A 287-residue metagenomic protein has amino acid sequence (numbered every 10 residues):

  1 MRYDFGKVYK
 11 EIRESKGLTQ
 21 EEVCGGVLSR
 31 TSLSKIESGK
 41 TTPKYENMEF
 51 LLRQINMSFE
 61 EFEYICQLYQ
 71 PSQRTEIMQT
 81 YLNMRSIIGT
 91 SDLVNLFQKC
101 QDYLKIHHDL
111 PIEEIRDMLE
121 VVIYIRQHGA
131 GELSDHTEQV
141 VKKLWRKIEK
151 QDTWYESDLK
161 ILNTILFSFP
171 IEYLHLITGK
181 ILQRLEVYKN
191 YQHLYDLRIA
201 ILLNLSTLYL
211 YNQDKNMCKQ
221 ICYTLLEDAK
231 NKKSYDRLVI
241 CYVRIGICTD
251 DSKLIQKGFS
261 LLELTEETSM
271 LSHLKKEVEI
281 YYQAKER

Functional and structural regions predicted by a protein language model:
M1-S15: A short, Lys/Arg-rich alpha-helix, primarily the initiator
G17-K35: Short alpha-helical DNA-recognition segment
E46-E61: DNA major-groove recognition helix of helix-turn-helix/homeodomain DNA-binding modules
Y64-S91, S260: Short, charged recognition helix plus adjacent turn of helix-turn-helix-like nucleic-acid-binding domains
S86-Q101, E132-K142, I171-Q183, N212-Y223 (+1 more regions): Helix-turn-helix repeat elements of alpha-solenoid scaffolds
Q98-K105, K142-E149, L182-K189, C222-K230 (+1 more regions): Amphipathic alpha-helical segments of tetratricopeptide repeats
E120, I161-L166, L205, L238 (+1 more regions): Structural register within alpha-helical repeat arrays
